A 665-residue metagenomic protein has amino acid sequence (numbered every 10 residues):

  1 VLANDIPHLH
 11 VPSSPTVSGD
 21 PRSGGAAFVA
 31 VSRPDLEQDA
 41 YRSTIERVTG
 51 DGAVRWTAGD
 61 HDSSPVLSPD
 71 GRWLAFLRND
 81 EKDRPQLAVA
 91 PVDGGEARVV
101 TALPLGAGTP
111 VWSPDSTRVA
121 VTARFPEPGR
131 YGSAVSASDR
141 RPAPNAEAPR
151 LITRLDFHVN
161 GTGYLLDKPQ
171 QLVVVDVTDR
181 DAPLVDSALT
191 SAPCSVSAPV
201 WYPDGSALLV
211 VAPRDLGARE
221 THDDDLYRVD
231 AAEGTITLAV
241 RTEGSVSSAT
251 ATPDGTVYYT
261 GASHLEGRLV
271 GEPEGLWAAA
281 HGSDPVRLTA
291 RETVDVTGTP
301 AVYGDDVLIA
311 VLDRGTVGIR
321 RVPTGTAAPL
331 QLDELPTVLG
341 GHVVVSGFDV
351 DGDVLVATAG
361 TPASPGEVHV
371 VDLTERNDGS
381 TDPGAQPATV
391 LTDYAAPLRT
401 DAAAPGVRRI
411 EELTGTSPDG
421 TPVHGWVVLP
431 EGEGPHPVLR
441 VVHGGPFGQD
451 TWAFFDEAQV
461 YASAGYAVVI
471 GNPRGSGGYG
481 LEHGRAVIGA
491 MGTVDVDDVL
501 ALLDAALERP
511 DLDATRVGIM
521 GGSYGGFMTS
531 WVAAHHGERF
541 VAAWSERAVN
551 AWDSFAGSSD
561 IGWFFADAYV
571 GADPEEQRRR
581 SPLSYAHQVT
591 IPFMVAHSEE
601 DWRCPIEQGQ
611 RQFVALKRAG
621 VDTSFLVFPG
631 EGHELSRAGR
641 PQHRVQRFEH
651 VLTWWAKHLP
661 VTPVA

Functional and structural regions predicted by a protein language model:
V1-V11, R47-S63, P91-G108, S133-A134 (+9 more regions): Multi-bladed beta-propeller domains
A3-S43, D167-Q170, S197: Beta-strand-rich domains and repeat architectures in extracellular enzymes and scaffolds, especially beta-propellers
S14-A26, S64-W73, T109-R118, P199-A207 (+3 more regions): Blade-terminus and WD-like Trp-Asp/Gly-His loop motifs, strongest in beta-propeller folds
A26-S32, W73-L77, R118-T122, A207-A212 (+3 more regions): Residue position within the beta-strands of beta-propeller blades
E37-R42, D80-P85, R130, G163-P169 (+4 more regions): Short, solvent-exposed loop/turn segments at conserved positions within beta-propeller repeat blades
R42-T44, R124-V177, D223-D225, P273-G275 (+2 more regions): Predominantly five- to eight-bladed beta-propeller fold
T392-T515, G522-S523, F555-G557: Cap/lid segment of the alpha/beta-hydrolase catalytic domain
P473-A665: Active-site-proximal cap/loop segments of hydrolase catalytic domains
